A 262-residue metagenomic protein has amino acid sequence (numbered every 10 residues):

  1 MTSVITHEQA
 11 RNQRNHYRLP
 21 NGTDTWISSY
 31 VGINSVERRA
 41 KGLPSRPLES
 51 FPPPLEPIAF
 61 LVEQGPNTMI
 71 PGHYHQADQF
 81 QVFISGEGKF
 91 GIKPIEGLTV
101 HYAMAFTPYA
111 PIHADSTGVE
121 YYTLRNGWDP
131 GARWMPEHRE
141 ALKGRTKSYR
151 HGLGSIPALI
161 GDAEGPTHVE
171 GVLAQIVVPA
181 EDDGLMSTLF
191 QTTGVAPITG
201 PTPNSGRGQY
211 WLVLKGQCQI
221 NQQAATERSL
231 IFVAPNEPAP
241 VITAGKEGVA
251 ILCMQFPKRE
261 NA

Functional and structural regions predicted by a protein language model:
M1-P54, A132-M186: A short, N-terminal "cap"/entry segment at the start of jelly-roll beta-barrel domains of the cupin/DSBH fold
P47-K89, K93-L98: The feature marks the first
S50-P52, M69-H75, G91-K93, I112-A114 (+3 more regions): Short histidine-centered beta-strand/loop micro-motifs that create catalytic or ligand/metal-coordination sites
P53-P66, D182-P197: Short, flexible domain-boundary/linker segments around small modular repeats
G65, H75-F90, G200-N221: Glycine- and acidic-residue-biased ligand/ion/polar-headgroup-sensing regions
P94-I95, A105-W134, D183, A224-T226 (+1 more regions): Ligand-binding loop in jelly-roll beta-barrel domains
T99, R228-S229: Structural motif
